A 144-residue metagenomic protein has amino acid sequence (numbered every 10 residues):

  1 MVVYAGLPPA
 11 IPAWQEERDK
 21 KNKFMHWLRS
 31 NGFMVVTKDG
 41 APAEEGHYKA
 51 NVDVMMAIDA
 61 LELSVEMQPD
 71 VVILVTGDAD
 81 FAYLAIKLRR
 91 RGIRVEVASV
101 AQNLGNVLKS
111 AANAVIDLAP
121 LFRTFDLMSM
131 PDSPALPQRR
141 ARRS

Functional and structural regions predicted by a protein language model:
M1-S144: Terminal and domain-boundary accessory regions
